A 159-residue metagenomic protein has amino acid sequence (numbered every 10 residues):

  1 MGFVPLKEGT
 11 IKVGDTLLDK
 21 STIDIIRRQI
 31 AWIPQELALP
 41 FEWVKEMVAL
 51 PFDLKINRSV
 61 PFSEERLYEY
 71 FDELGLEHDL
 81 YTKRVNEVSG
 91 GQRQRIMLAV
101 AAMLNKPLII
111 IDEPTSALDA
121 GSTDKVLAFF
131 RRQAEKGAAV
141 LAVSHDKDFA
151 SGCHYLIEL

Functional and structural regions predicted by a protein language model:
M1: Helix-to-loop junction immediately C-terminal to a conserved catalytic motif
L6-L18, I26: Conserved ABC transporter NBD signature motif
E42-N57: Q-loop/switch helix immediately C-terminal to the Walker
P61-L80: Conserved ABC ATPase "signature" region
R84-V88, Q92: Conserved ABC ATPase signature
L98-A99: Hydrophobic anchor residue at the start of the ABC signature
I109-E113: Catalytic Walker B motif of ABC-type/P-loop ATPase nucleotide-binding domains
